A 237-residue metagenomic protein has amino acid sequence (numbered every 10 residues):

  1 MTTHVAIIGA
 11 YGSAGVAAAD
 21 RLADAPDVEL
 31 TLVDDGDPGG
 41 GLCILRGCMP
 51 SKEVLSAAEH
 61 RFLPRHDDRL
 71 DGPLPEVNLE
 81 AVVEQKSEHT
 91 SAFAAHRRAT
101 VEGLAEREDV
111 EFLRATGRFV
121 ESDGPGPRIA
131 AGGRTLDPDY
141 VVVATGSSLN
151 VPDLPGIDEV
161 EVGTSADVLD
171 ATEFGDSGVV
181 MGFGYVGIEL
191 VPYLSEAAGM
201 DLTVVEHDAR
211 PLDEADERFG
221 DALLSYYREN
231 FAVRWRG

Functional and structural regions predicted by a protein language model:
M1-T2, W235: Extreme N-terminus of proteins, especially the signal/transit-peptide cleavage junction and the first residues
T2, R21-D153, I157-F174, G187 (+2 more regions): Glycine-rich flavin
T3-L32, V180, V186-A198: N-terminal Rossmann-like FAD-binding beta1-loop-alpha1 element of flavoenzymes
A10, R46, A166, G182 (+1 more regions): Small/polar loops that bind or transfer phosphate-bearing groups
G175-V179, Y185-G237: Rossmann-like dinucleotide-binding cores of NAD(P)H-dependent redox enzymes
